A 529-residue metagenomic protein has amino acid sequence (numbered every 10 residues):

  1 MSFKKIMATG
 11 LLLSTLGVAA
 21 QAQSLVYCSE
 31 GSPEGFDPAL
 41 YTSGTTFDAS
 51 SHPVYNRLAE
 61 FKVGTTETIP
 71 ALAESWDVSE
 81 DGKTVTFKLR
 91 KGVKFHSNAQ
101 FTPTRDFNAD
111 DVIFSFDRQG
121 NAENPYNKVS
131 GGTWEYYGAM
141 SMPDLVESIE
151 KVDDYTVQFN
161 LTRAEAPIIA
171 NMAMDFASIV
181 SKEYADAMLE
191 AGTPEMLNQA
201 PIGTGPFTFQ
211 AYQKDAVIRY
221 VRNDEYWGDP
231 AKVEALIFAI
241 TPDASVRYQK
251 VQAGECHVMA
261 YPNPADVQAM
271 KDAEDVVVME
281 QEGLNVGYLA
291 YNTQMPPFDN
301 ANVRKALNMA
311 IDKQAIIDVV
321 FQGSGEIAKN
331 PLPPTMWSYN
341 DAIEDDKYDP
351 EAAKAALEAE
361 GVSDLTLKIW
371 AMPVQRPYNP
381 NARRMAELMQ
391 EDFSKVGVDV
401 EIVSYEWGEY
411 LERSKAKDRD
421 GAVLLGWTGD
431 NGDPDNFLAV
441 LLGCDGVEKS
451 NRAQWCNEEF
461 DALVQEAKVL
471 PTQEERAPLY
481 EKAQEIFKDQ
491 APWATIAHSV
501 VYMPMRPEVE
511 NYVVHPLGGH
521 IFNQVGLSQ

Functional and structural regions predicted by a protein language model:
C28-E80, D117, I202-T204: N-terminal lobe/hinge region of extracytoplasmic solute-binding protein
K62-V63, D144, D154-Y155, E165-A231 (+2 more regions): Gly/Pro-rich hinge or "lid" segments in bacterial periplasmic/extracellular proteins
E74-P125, Q158, P297: Aromatic- and charge-enriched surface segment that lines or borders ligand/interaction sites
K88, G120-N121, P125-A185: Surface-exposed binding/hinge segments that line and control ligand-binding clefts or catalytic entry sites
E195-N198, N223-A269, A386: Ligand-site clamp/hinge motif
R219-R222, D299-E391, K395, E401 (+3 more regions): Append "and occasionally in soluble cytosolic enzymes with long acidic Gly/Pro-rich linkers
N302, I317, K395-L411, A416 (+2 more regions): Extracytoplasmic/peripheral linker and loop segments enriched in polar/acidic and small residues with frequent Thr/Pro
M503-Q529: Long beta-strand-rich cores associated with HINT superfamily self-processing modules
